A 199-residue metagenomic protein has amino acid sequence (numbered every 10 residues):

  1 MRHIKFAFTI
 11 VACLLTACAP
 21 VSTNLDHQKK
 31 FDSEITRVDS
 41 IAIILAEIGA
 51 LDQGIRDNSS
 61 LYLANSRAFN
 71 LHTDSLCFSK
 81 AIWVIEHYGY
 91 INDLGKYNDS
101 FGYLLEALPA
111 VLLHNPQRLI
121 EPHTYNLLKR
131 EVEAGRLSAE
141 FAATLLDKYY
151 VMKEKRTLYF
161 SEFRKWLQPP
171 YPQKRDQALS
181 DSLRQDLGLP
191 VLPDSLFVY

Functional and structural regions predicted by a protein language model:
M1-F8: Bacterial N-terminal signal peptides that target proteins for export
I10-C13: Short, linear, compositionally biased motifs with a strong N-terminal bias
L15-A17: C-terminal motif of bacterial Sec signal peptides marking the signal peptidase cleavage site
A19-V21: Bacterial signal peptide processing site
T23-E154: N-terminal helix-rich structural modules
D147-Y159, G188, F197-Y199: A short, terminal or domain-edge coil/loop segment
R156-R175: Short His/Asp/Glu-rich catalytic/ion-coordination signatures at enzyme active sites or charged loops
Y171-Y199: A cross-kingdom marker for long, charged
